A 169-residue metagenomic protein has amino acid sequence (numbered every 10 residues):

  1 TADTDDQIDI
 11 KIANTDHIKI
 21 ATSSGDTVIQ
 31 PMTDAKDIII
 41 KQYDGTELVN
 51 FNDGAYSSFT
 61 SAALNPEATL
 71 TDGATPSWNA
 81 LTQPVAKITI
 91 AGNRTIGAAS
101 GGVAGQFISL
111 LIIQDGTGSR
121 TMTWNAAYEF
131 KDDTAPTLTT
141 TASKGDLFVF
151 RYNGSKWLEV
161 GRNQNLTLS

Functional and structural regions predicted by a protein language model:
T1-A2, Q30, S77, A98-G102: Short secondary-structure boundary/capping segments within folded domains
T1-A62, W157-L158, N165-L168: Beta-strand-rich receptor-binding modules of extracellular spikes/adhesins
D6-Q7, L81-V85: Short, hydrophobic/aromatic-rich segments at coil-to-beta transitions
I12, Y43, A62, A68-L70 (+2 more regions): Short, functionally important structural connectors and interaction interfaces within domains
I12-I18, T69-T75, G145-F148: Short small/polar-residue motifs
D26-K36, T60-S61, N65-E67, L138-N153: Short, surface-exposed secondary-structure junctions/capping segments
S58-Q83: Extracellular beta-solenoid/beta-roll
I88-S169: Acidic, glycine/polar-enriched metal-coordinating patches/loops that mediate binding to polyanionic ligands
